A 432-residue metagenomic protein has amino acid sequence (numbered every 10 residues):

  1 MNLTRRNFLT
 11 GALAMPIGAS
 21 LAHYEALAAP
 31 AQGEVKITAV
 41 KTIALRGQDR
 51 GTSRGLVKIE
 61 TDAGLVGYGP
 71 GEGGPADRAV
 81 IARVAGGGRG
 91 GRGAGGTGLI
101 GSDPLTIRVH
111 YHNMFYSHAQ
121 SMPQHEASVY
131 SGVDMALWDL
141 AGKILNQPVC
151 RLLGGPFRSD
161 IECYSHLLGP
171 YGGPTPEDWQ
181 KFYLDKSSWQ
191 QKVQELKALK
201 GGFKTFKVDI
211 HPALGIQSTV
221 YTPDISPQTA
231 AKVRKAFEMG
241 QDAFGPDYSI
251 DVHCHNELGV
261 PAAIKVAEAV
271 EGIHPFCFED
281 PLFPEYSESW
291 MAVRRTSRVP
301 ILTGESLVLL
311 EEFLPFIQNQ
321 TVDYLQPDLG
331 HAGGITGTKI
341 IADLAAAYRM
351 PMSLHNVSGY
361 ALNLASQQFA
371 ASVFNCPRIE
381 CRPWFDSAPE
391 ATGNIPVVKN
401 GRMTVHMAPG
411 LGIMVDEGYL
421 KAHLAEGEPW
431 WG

Functional and structural regions predicted by a protein language model:
M1-P16: N-terminal secretory signal peptides and thylakoid transit peptides that target proteins across membranes
S20-G51, I59, V66, R89-R92: C-terminal segment of N-terminal export signals and the immediately downstream linker at the start of the mature
G55-T61, P396: Short beta-strand elements
D62-L145: Metal- or metallocofactor-binding catalytic centers and their adjacent structured scaffolds across diverse enzyme
A79, G87, V109, Q120 (+4 more regions): Shared catalytic-loop signature of beta/alpha-barrel
D134-Y171: Glycine-rich, aromatic-flanked loop segments that form ligand/cofactor-binding clefts across common enzyme folds
D160, S165-M291: Metal-dependent enolase-superfamily TIM-barrel catalytic cores that perform enediolate-based chemistry
